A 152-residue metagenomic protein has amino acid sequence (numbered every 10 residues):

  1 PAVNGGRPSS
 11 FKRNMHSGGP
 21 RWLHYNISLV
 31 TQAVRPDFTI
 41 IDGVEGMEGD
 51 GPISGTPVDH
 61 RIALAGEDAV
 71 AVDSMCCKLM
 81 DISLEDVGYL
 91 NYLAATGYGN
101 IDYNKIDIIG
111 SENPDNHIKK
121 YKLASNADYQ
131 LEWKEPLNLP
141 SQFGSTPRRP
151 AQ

Functional and structural regions predicted by a protein language model:
P1-Q152: Extended, low-polarity segments enriched in aliphatic/aromatic residues
